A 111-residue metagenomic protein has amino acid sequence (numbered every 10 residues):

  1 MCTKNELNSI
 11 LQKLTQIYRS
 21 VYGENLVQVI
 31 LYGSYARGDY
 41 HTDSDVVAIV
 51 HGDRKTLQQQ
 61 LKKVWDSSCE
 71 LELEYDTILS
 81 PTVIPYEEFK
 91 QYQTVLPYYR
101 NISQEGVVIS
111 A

Functional and structural regions predicted by a protein language model:
M1-V27, R37-T42, G52-A111: Catalytic core of pol beta-like nucleotidyltransferases
S34: Conserved H-loop
